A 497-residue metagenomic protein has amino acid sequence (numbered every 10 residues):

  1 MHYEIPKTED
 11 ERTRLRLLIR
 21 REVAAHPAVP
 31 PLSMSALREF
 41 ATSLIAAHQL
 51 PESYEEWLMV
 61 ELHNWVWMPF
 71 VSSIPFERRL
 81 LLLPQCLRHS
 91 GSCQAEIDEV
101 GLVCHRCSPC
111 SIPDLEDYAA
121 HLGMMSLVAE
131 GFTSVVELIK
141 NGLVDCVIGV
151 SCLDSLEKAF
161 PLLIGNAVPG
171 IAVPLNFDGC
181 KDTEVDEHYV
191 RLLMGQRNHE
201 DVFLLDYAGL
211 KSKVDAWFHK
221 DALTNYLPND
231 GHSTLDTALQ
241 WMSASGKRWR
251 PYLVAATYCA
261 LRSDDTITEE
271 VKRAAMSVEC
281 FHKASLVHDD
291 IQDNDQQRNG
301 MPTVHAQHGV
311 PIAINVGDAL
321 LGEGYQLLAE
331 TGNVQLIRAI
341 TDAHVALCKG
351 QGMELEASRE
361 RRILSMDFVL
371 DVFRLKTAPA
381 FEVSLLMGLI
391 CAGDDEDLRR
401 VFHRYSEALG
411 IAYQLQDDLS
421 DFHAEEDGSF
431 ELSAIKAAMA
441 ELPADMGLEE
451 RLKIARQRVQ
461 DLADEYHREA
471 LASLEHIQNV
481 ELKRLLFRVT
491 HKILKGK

Functional and structural regions predicted by a protein language model:
M1-L82: Electropositive, gly/pro-rich neighborhoods at or near active sites that engage anionic ligands
V71-L122: Redox- and metal-dependent alpha/beta enzyme cores, enriched for Fe-S-associated oxidoreductases and cofactor-handling
Q85-H89, S108, F132-V135, G149-E157 (+2 more regions): Gly/Ser/Thr-rich loops at beta-strand to alpha-helix junctions that form or flank small-molecule/cofactor-binding
L122, G165-V168: Short, structured coil segments at secondary-structure junctions
L143-D145: Proline-aspartate-enriched helix->loop->beta-strand connector
G170-L205: Ser/Thr/Gly-rich flexible loops in soluble cytosolic domains mediating phosphotransfer, phosphorylation
D215, N225-G447, R451, D461 (+2 more regions): Mg2+-dependent prenyl diphosphate-binding active-site environment of isoprenoid biosynthetic enzymes
E449-K497: C-terminal charged capping/lid subdomain of soluble metabolic enzymes
